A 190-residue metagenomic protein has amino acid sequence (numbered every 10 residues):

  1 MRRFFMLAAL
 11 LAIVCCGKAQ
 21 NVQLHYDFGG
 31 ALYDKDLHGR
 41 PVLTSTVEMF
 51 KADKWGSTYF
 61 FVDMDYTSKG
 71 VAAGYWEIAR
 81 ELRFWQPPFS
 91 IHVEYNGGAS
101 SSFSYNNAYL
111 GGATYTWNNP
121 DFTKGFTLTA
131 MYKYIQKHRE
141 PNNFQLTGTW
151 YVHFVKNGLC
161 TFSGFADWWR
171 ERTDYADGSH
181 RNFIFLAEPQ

Functional and structural regions predicted by a protein language model:
M1-N21: Bacterial Sec-dependent N-terminal signal peptides
K18-T67: Short glycine/proline- and aromatic-enriched beta-strand/turn motifs that initiate or cap beta-hairpins
Q20-L24, T58-F60, F89-V93, F122-A130 (+3 more regions): Transmembrane beta-strands of outer-membrane beta-barrel proteins
Y26-G30, M64-S68, Y95-A99, A130-Q136 (+1 more regions): Transmembrane beta-strands of outer-membrane beta-barrel pores
P41-S45, A72-W76, Y105-G111, E140-L146 (+1 more regions): Residues that define the transmembrane beta-barrel architecture of outer-membrane proteins
V47-K51, I78-L82, G111-W117, A130-Y132 (+2 more regions): Residues on the lipid-exposed face of transmembrane beta-strands in outer-membrane beta-barrel proteins
K54-G56, W85-P87, N118-D121, H153-L159: Outer-membrane beta-barrel channels and translocator barrels
I135-Q190: Outer-membrane beta-barrel transmembrane domain signature
